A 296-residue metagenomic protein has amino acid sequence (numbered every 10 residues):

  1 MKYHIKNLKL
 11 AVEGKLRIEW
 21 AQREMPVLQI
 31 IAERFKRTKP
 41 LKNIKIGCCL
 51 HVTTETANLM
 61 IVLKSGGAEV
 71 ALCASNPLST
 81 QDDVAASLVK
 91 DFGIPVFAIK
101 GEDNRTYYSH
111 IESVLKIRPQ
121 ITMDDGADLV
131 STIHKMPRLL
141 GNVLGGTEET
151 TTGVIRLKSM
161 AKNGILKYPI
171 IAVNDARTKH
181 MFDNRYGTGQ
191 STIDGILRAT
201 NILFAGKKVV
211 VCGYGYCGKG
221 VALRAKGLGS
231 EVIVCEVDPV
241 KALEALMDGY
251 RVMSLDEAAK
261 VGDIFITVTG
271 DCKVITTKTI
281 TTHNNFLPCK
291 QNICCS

Functional and structural regions predicted by a protein language model:
K2-L41, A74-K207: Glycine/serine-rich phosphate-binding loop and adjoining beta1-alpha1 elements at the start of nucleotide-handling
K36-N43, K64, A68: N-terminal alpha-helical transmembrane segments of multi-pass membrane transport and channel/translocase proteins
I44-C49, A71-C73, V210: Short glycine-rich or small-residue beta-strand-to-loop segments that form or flank ligand, phosphate, metal/Fe-S
C48-T56, N76-T80, A127-L129, Y216-C217: Gly/Ser/Thr-rich loops at beta-strand to alpha-helix junctions that form or flank small-molecule/cofactor-binding
L50-G67, K179, D183, G187-T269 (+1 more regions): Glycine-rich phosphate/diphosphate-binding loop of Rossmann-like nucleotide-binding domains
A68-Q81, I233-E236: Short internal beta-strands
V70, P95-V96, I170, V232 (+1 more regions): Hydrophobic beta-strand scaffold residues
K116, Q120-M123, D248-S296: Rossmann-like NAD(P)-binding element
